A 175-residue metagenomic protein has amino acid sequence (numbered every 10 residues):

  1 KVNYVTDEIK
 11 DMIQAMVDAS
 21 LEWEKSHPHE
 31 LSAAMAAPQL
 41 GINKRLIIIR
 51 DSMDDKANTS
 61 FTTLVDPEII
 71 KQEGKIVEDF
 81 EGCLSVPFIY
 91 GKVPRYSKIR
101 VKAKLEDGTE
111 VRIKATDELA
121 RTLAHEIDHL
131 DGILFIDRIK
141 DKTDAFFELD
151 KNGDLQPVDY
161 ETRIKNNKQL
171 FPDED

Functional and structural regions predicted by a protein language model:
K1-D175: Positively charged
